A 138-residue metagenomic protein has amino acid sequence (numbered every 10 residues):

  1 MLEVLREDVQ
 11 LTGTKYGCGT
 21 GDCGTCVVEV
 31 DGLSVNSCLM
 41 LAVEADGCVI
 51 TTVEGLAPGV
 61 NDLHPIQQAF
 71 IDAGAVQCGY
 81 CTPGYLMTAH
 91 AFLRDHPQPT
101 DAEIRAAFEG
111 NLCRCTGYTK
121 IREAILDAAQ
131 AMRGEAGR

Functional and structural regions predicted by a protein language model:
L2-R138: Signature of N-terminal electron-transfer/Fe-S-associated modules in redox systems
